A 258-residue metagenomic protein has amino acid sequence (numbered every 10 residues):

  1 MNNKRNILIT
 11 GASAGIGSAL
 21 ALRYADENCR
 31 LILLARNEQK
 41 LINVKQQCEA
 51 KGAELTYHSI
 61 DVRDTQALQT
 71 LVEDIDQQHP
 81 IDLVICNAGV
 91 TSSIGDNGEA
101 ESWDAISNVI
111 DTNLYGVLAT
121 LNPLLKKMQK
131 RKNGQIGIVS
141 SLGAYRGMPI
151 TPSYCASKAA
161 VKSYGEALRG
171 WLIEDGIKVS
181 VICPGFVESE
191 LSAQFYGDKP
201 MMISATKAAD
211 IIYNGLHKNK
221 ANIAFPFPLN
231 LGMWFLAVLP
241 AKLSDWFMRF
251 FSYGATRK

Functional and structural regions predicted by a protein language model:
S13-A14: Conserved glycine-rich cofactor-binding loop
E27-I42: Conserved glycine-rich Rossmann-like NAD(P)H-binding loop of the short-chain dehydrogenase/reductase
A50-Q66: Rossmann-fold cofactor-recognition segment
G89-S107, I150: Conserved mid-core segment of classical short-chain dehydrogenase/reductases
L121, S157: Active-site helix of classical SDR
S141: Residue(s) in the substrate-gating loop at a strand-loop-helix junction that position the organic substrate next
V181, G197-G232: C-terminal helical subdomain
